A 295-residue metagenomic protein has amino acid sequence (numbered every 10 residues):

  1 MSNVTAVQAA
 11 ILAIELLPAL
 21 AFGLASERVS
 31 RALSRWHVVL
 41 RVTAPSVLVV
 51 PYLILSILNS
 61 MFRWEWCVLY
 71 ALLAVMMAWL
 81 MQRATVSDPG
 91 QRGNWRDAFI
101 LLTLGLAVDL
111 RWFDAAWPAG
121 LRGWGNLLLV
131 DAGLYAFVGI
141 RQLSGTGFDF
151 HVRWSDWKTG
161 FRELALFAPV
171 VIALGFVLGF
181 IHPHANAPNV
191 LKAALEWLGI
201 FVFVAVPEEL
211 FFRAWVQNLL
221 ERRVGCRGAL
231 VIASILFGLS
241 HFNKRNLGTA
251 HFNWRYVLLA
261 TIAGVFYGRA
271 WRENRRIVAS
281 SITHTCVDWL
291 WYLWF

Functional and structural regions predicted by a protein language model:
V4-L17, M61-L73, G123-A136, L195 (+2 more regions): Structural signature of hydrophobic alpha-helical transmembrane segments
Q8-A32: N-terminal signal-anchor/start-transfer transmembrane helix
L12, L16, P45-V49, A71 (+12 more regions): Alpha-helical transmembrane spans of integral membrane proteins, capturing the lipid-embedded, hydrophobic core of TM
G23-R31, W79-D88, L110-R111, A136-T146 (+2 more regions): Structural signal for the C-terminal ends of transmembrane alpha-helices and the immediately following loop
E27-L40, R83-W95, W117-P118, G147-D156 (+1 more regions): Membrane-interface helix-boundary motifs at transmembrane edges
V38-R141: Alpha-helical transmembrane segments in multi-pass membrane proteins
Q91, R111-A205: Juxtamembrane helix-loop-helix connectors linking adjacent transmembrane helices in multi-pass membrane enzymes
L166-F295: Transmembrane helix-loop-helix hairpins at the membrane interface of multi-pass integral membrane proteins
